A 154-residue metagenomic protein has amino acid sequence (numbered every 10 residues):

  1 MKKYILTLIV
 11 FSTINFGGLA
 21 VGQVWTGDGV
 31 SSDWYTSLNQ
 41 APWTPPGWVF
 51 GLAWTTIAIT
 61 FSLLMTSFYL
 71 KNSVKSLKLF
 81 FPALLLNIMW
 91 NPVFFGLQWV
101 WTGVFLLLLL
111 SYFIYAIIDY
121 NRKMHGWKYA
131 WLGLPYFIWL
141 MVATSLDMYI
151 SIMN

Functional and structural regions predicted by a protein language model:
K2-W25: N-terminal signal-anchor transmembrane alpha helix
N15-A20, P82-P92, F137-T144: Aromatic-anchored segments of alpha-helical transmembrane domains
S32-T44: Perimembrane loop-to-helix junctions flanking transmembrane segments
P45-I59, Q98-L110: Membrane-interface loop-to-helix entry segments
W54-M65, P82-L86: Core segments of transmembrane alpha-helices that mediate helix-helix packing or line hydrophobic substrate/ligand
N72-F80: Membrane-interfacial loop-to-transmembrane alpha-helix junctions, especially the N-terminal start
P92-T102, K123, Y149-N154: Membrane-interface helix caps and helix-loop-helix hairpins in membrane proteins
M124-N154: Terminal transmembrane helical module of multi-pass membrane proteins
